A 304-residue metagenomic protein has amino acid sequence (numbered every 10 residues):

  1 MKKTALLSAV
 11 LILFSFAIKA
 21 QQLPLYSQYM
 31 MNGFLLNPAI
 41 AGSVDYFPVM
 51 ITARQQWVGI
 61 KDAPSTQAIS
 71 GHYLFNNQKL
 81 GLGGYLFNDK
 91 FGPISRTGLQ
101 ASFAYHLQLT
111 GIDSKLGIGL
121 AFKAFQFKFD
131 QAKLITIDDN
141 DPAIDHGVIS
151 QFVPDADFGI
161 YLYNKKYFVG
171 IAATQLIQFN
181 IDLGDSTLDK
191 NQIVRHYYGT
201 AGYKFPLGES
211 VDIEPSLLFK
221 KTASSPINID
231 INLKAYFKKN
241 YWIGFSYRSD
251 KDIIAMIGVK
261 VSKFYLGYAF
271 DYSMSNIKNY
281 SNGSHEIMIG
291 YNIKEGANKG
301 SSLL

Functional and structural regions predicted by a protein language model:
M1-T4, G111: Positively charged n-region of N-terminal signal peptides that target proteins for export
T4-A5, Y236: Residue-level detector of intrinsically disordered/flexible regions characterized by low predicted structural confidence
A5-L6, L25: Generic early N-terminus positional signal peaking at residue ~5-7
S8-S15: Bacterial N-terminal signal peptides
F16-A20: Sec/Tat signal peptide C-region and signal peptidase I cleavage site
Q21-L304: Subset of outer-membrane beta-barrel
